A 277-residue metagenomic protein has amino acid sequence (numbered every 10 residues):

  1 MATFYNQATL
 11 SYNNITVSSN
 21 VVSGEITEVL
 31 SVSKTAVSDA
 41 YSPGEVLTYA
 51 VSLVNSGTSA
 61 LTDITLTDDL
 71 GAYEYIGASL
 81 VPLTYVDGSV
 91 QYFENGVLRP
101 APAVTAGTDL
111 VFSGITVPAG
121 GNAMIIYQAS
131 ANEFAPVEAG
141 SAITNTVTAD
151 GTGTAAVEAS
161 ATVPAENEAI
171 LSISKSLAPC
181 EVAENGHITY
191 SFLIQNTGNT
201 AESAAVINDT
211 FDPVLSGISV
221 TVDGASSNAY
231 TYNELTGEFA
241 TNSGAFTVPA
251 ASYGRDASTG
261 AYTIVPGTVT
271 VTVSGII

Functional and structural regions predicted by a protein language model:
M1-I277: Exported/extracytosolic protein signature
